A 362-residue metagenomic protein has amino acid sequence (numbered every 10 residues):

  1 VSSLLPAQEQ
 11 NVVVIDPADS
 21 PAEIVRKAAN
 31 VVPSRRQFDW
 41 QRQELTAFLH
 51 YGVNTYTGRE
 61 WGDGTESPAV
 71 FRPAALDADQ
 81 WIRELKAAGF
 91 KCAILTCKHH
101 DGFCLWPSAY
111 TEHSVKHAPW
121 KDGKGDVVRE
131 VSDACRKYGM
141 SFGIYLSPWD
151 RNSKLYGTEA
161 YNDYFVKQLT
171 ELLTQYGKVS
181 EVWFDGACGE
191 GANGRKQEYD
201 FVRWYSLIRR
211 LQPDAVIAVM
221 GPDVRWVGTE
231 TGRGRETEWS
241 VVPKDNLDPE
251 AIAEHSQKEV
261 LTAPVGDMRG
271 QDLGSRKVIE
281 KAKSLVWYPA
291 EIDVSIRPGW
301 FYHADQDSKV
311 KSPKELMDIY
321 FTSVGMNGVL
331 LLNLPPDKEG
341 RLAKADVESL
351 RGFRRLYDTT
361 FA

Functional and structural regions predicted by a protein language model:
V1-S3: Bacterial N-terminal signal peptides
L5-A362: Mature catalytic domains of secreted/periplasmic carbohydrate-active enzymes
